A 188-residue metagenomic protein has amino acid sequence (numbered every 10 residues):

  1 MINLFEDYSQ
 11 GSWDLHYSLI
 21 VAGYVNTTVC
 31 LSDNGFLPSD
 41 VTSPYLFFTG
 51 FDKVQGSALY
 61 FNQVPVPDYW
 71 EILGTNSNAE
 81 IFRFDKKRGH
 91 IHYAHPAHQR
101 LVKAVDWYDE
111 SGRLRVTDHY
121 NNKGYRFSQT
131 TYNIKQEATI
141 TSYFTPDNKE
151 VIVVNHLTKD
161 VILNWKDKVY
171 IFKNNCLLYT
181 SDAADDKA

Functional and structural regions predicted by a protein language model:
M1-P67: N-terminal subdomain of nucleotide-sugar transferases
V21-Y24, L46-T49, G124-R126, D160 (+1 more regions): Short, low-complexity, polar/charged sequence segments that are solvent-exposed and flexible
D68-I72: Generic structural motif
L73-N175: Repetitive, compositionally biased segments used for assembly/scaffolding
Y179-A188: Single conserved hydrophobic/aromatic residue that forms the stacking wall/gate of nucleotide- or nucleobase-binding
